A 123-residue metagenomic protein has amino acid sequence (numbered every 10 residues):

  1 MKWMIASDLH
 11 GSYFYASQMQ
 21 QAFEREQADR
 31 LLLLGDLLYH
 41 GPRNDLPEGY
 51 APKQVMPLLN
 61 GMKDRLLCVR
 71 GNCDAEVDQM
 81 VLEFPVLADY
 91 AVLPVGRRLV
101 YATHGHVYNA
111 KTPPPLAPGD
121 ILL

Functional and structural regions predicted by a protein language model:
K2-V95: Core catalytic region of metal-dependent phosphoesterases/phosphodiesterases, especially metallo-beta-lactamase-like
I5, L32, A102-H104, L123: Structural motif
H10-S12, N72, H104-H106, I121-L123: Histidine-centered divalent metal-coordination motifs
L67-V77, T103-L116: Hydrophobic transmembrane alpha-helix bundles
L87-A88, G96-L99, H106-L123: Conserved beta-sheet core of the metallophosphoesterase superfamily
